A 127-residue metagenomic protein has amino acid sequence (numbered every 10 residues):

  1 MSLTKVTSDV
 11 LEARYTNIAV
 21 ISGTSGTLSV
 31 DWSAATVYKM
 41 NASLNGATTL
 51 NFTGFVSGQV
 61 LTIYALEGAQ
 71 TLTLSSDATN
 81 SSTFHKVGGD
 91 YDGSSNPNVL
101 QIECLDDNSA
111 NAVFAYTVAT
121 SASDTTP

Functional and structural regions predicted by a protein language model:
M1-S33, S109-P127: Glycine-rich, low-complexity segments
T27, N41-P127: Acidic, glycine/polar-enriched metal-coordinating patches/loops that mediate binding to polyanionic ligands
A35-M40: Short carbohydrate-recognition loop motifs
